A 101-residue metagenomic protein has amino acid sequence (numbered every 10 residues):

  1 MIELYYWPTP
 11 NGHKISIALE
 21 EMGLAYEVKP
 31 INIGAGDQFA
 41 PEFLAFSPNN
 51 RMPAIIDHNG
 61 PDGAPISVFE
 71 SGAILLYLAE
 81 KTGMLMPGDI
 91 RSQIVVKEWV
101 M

Functional and structural regions predicted by a protein language model:
M1-M101: GST-like domain detector, emphasizing the conserved glutathione-binding G-site in the N-terminal thioredoxin-like
